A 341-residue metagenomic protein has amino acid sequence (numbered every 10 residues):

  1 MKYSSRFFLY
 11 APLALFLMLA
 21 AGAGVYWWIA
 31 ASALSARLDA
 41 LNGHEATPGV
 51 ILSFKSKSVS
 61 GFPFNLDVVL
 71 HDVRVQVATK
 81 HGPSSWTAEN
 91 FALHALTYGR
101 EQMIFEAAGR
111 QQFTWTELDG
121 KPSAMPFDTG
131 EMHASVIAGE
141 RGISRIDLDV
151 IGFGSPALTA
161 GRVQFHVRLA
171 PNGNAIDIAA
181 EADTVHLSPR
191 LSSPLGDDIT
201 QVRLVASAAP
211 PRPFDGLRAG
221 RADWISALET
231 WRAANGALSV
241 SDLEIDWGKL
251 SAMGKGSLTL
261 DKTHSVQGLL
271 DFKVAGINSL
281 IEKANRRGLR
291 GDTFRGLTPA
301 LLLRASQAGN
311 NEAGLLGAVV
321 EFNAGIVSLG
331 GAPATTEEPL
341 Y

Functional and structural regions predicted by a protein language model:
K2-A14, K55, S226-A233, A237 (+4 more regions): Extended terminal
K2-D39: N-terminal type II signal-anchor transmembrane helix that functions as the membrane-insertion/stop-transfer segment
A40-H44: Perimembrane loop-to-helix junctions flanking transmembrane segments
A46-G173, D183, L243: N-terminal beta-strand/beta-hairpin edge segment
S56-V59, A88-Y98, G120-E140, A160-G173 (+6 more regions): Extended lipid/amphipathic-ligand handling interfaces
R74-P83, Q111-M125, L148-R162, H186-G196 (+4 more regions): Flexible, membrane-facing loop/turn or short amphipathic-helix motifs that contact lipid bilayers or gate lipid-binding
